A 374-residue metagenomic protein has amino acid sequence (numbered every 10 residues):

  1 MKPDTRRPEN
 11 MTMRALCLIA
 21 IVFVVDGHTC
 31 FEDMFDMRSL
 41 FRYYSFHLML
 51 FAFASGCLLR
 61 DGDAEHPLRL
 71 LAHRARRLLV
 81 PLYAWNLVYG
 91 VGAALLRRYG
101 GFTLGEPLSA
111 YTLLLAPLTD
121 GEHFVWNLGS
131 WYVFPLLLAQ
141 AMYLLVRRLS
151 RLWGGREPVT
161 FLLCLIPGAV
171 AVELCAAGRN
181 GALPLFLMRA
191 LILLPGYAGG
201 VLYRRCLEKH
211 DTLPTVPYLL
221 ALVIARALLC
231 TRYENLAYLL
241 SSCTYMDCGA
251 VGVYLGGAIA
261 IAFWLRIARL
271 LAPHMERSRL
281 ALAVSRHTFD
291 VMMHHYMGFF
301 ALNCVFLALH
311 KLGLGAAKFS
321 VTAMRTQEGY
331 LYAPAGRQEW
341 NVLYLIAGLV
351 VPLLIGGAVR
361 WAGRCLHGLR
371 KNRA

Functional and structural regions predicted by a protein language model:
M1-P167, L282, A308-A374: Membrane-cytosol interface segments of multi-pass membrane proteins, especially ER/Golgi lipid-handling enzymes
V22-T29, N86-L87, C164-A177, L220-N235 (+1 more regions): Aromatic-anchored segments of alpha-helical transmembrane domains
H28-E32, R60, G90-R98, A176-A177 (+5 more regions): Transmembrane helix-loop junctions and nearby membrane-interface residues
D36-L48, G121-P135, A176-P195, C230-F263 (+1 more regions): Interfacial loop-to-helix transition and helix-capping segments at the boundaries of transmembrane helices
L48-G62, P135-R147, E173-D211, V251-P273 (+1 more regions): Specific transmembrane alpha-helix
R74-L82, L219, H287-V291: Junctions where cytoplasmic loops transition into the N-terminal start of transmembrane alpha-helices in multi-pass
R151-L163, G199-A227: Hydrophobic alpha-helical segments of polytopic membrane proteins
D211-D290, Y296-F300: Alpha-helical transmembrane segments and terminal signal-anchor/GPI-anchor hydrophobic tails, characterized by long
